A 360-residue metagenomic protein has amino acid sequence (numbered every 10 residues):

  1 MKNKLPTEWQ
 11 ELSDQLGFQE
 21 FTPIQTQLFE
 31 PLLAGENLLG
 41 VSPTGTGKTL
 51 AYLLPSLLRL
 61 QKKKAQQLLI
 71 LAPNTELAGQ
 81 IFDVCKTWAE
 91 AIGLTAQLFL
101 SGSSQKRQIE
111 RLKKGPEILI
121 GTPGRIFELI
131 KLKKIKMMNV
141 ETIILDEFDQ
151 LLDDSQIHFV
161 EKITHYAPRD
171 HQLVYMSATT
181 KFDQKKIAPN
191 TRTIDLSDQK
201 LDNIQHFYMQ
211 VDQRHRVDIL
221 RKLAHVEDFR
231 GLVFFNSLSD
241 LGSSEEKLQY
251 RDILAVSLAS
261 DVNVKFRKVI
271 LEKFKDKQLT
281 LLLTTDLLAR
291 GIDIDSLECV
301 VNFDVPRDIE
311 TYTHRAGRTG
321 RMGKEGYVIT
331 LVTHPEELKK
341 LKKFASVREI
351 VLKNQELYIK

Functional and structural regions predicted by a protein language model:
M1-K360: Conserved helicase RecA-like core
